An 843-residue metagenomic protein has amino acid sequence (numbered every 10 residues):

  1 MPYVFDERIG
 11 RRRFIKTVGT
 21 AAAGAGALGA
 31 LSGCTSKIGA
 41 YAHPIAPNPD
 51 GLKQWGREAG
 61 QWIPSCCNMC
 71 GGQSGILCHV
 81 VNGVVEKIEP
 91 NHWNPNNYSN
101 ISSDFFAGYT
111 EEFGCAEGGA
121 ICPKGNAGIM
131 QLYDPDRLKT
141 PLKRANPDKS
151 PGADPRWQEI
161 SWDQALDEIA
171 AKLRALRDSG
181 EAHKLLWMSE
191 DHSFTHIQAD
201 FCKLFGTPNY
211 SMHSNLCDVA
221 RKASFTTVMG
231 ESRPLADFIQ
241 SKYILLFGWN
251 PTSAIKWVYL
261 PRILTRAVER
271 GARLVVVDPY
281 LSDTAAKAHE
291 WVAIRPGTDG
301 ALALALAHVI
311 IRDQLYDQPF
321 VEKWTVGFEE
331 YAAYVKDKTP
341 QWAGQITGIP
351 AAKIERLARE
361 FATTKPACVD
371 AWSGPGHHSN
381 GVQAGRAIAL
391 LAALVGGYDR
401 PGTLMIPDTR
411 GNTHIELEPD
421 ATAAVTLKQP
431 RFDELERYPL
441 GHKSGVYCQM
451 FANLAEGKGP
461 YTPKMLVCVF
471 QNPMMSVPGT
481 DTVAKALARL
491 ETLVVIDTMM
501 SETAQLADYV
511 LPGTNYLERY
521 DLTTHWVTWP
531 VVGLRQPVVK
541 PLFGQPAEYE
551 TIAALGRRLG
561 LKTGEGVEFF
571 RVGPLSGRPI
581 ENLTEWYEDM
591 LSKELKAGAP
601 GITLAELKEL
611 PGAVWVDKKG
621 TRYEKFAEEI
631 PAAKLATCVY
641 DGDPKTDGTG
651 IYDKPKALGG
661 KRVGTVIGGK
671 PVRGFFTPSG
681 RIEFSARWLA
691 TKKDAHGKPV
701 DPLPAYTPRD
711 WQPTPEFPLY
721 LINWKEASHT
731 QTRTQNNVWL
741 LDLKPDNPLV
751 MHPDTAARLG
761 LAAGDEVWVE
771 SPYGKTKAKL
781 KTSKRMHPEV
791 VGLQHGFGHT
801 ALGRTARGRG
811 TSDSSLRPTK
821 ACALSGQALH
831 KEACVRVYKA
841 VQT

Functional and structural regions predicted by a protein language model:
P2-E7, Q198-L264, R270-A272, V277 (+6 more regions): Extended redox/cofactor-interaction regions of prokaryotic respiratory oxidoreductases
P2-L315, D337, P350, A554-L555 (+5 more regions): N-terminal export/assembly segments and adjacent metallocofactor-ligating motifs of anaerobic energy-metabolism
R137-Q164, L315-A351, V538-F676, L743-P745 (+1 more regions): N-terminal leader/propeptide and maturation segments of large enzyme subunits in energy/redox metabolism and hydrolases
G180-K184, Y316-V321, C368, D399-I406 (+1 more regions): Flexible, glycine/charged-enriched surface loops at secondary-structure junctions
D283, S501-L534: Flexible glycine/proline-rich, aromatic-decorated loop/lid segments
H289-I294, V531-P541: Short beta-alpha connecting loops at secondary-structure transitions that line or flank enzyme active sites
L306, V326-Y447: Active-site phosphate/pyrophosphate-binding segments
E548-L610, T732-V750, D754-T843: Long, contiguous, secondary-structure-rich segments that constitute the structural scaffold of globular domains
